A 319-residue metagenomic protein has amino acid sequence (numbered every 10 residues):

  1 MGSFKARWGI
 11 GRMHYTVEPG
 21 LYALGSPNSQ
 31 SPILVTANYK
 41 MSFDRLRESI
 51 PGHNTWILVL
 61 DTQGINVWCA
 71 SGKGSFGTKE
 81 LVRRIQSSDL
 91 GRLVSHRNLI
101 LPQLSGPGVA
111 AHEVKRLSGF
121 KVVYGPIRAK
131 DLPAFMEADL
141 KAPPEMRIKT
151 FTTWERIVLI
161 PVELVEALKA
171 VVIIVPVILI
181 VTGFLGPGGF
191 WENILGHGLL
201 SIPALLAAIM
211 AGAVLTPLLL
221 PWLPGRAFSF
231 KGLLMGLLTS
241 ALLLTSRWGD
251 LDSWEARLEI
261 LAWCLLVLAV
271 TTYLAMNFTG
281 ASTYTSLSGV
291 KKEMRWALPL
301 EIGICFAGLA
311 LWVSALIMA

Functional and structural regions predicted by a protein language model:
M1-I127: Soluble N-terminal domains of membrane-associated systems
M1-Y22, I174-V175, L298-A319: N-terminal charge/polar-biased segments
W8, T16-L21, T150-V165: Cytosolic juxtamembrane amphipathic/interface segments immediately preceding and feeding into a transmembrane helix
T36, S71, L104, V122 (+4 more regions): Hydrophobic alpha-helical scaffolding
V114-I148: Extended, hydrophilic extramembrane loops/domains of integral membrane proteins
A138-L159, T285-S288, K292: Non-transmembrane, extramembrane segments of multi-pass ion/lipid transporters
I160-L242: Core alpha-helical transmembrane segments of integral membrane proteins
P217, P221, S229-A319: Generic detector of multi-pass transmembrane helix bundles and their immediately adjacent loops in polytopic membrane
